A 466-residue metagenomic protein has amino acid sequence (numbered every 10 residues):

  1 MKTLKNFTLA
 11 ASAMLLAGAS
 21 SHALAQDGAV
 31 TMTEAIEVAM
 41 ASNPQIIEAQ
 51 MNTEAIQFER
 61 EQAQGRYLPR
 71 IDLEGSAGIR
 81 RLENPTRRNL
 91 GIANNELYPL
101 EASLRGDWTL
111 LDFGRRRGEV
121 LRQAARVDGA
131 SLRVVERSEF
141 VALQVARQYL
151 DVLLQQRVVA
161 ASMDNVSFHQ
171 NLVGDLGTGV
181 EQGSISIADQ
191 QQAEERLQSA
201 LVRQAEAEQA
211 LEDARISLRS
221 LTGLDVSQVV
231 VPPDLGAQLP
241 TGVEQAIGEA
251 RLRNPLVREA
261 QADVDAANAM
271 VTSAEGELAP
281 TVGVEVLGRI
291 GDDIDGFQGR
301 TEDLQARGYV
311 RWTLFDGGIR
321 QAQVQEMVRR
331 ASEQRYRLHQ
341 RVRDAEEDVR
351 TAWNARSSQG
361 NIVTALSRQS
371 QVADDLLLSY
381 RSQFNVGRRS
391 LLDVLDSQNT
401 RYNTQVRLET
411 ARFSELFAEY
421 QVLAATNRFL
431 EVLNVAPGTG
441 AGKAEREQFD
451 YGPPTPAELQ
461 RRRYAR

Functional and structural regions predicted by a protein language model:
M1-L24: Gram-negative bacterial Sec-dependent N-terminal signal peptides
K2-L4, L24, R81, R407-R466: Acidic, low-complexity, intrinsically disordered peripheral segments
K2-N6, V30, S138-E249, D263 (+6 more regions): Periplasmic alpha-helical coiled-coil/stalk elements that build and connect Gram-negative outer-membrane
Q26-V38: Regulatory alphaC helix of protein kinase catalytic domains
T31, R70-E83, N89-R137, L256-R341 (+4 more regions): Small/polar-residue-enriched beta-strand and adjacent coil segments characteristic of outer-membrane beta-barrel
I36-M40, E194, L224-L287, V432-R466: Amphipathic alpha-helical coiled-coil scaffold segments and their short linker/junction regions
E48-A63, R137, V141-S162, N171 (+5 more regions): Amphipathic alpha-helical coiled-coil segments
L121-A124, I187-R196, Q325, L391-N399: Short, charged, amphipathic alpha-helical segments
